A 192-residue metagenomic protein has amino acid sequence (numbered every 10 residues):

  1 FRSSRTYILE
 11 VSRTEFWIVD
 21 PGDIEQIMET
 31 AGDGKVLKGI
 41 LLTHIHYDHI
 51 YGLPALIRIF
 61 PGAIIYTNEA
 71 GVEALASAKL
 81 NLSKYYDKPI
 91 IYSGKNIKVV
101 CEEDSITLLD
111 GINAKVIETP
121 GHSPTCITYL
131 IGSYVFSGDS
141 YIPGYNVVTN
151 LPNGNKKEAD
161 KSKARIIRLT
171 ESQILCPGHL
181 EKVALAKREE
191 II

Functional and structural regions predicted by a protein language model:
F1-K35, I127-G138, I142-P143: Conserved beta-strand hairpin/beta-sheet module of binuclear metal-dependent hydrolase folds, prominently
S3-R5, E25-E29, Y51-L53, C101-E103 (+3 more regions): A generic local structural motif
V11-R13, R58, I90-S93, I142-Y145: Short glycine-enriched loop/turn motifs at secondary-structure junctions
F16-V19, G39-L41, V116-E118: Short catalytic-loop micro-motif centered on adjacent basic/acidic residues
D23-L109: Active-site HxH/HxHxD metal-binding segment of metal-dependent hydrolases
N113-I192: Metallo-beta-lactamase
